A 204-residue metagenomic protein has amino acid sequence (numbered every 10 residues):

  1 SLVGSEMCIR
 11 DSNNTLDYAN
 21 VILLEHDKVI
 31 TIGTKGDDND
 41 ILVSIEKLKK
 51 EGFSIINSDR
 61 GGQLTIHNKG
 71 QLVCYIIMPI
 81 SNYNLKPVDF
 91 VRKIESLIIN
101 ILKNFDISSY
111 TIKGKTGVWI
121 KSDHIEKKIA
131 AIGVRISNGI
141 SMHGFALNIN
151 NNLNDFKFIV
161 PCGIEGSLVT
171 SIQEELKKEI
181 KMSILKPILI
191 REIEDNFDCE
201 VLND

Functional and structural regions predicted by a protein language model:
L2-I9: Short, small-residue-biased leader/transition segments that mark boundaries at the very start of proteins
L16-D17: Conserved catalytic/binding loops enriched for acidic/polar residues
H26, I30-T65: Short, His- and charge-rich active-site/binding loops that engage polyanionic ligands
S58-G61, K69, I76-D204: Catalytic beta-strand/loop module used to bind and position nucleotide/cofactor moieties in cofactor-attachment
